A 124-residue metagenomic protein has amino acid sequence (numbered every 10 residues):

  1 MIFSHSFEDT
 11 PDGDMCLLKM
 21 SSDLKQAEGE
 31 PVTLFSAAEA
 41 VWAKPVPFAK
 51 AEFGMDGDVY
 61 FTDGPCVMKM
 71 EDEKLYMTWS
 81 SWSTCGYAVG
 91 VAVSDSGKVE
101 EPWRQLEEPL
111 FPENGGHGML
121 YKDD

Functional and structural regions predicted by a protein language model:
M1-D124: Carbohydrate-active catalytic/glycan-binding domains of CAZyme proteins, especially the secreted or lumenal ectodomains
